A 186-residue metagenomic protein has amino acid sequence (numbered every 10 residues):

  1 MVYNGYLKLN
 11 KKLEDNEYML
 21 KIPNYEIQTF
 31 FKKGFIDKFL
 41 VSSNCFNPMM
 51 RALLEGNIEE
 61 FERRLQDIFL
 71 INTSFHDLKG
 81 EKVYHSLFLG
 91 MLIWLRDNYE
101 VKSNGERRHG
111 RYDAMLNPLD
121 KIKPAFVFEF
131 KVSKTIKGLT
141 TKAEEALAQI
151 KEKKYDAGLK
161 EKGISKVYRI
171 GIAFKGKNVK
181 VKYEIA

Functional and structural regions predicted by a protein language model:
V2-K154, V179-A186: Extended alpha-helical interface modules used as scaffolds for assembling large macromolecular complexes
G158, K162-A186: Domain-level recognition of nuclease-like catalytic cores that cleave nucleotide substrates
